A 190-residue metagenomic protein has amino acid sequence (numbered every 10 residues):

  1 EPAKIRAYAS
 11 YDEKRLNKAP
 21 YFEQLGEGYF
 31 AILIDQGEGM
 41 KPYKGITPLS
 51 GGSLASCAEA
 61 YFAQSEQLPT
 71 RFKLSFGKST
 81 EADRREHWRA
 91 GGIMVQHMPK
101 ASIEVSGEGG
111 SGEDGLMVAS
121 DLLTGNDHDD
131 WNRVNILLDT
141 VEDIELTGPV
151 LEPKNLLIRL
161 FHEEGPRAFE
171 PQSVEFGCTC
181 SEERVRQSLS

Functional and structural regions predicted by a protein language model:
E1-F169: Interaction interfaces in information-processing and related assembly proteins
V150, S181-E182: Short amphipathic alpha-helix initiation/capping segments at coil-to-helix junctions
A168-Q172, S181: A structural signal for short secondary-structure junctions
S173-G177, R186: Residues immediately within or flanking Cys/His clusters that coordinate Zn2+ in small zinc-binding modules
E182-S190: Iron-sulfur (Fe-S) cluster-binding segments and ferredoxin-like electron-carrier domains, especially [2Fe-2S]
